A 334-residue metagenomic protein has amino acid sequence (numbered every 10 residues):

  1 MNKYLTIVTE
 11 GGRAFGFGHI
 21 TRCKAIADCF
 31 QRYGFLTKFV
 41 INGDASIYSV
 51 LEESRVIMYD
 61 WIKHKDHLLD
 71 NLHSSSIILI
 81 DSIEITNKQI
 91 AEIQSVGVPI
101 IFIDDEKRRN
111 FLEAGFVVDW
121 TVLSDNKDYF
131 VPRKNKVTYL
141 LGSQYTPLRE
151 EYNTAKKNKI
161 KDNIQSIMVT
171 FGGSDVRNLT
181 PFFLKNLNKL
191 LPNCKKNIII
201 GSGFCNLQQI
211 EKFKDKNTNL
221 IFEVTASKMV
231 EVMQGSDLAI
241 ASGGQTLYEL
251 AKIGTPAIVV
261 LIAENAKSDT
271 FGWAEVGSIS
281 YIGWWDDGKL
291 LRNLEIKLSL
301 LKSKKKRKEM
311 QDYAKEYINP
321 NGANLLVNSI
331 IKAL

Functional and structural regions predicted by a protein language model:
I7-R32, I41-N135, Y139: Active-site and donor-binding regions of nucleotide-sugar-utilizing enzymes
Y59-W61, T218-T225, S280-I282: Active-site donor-binding acidic/aromatic loop of nucleotide-activated sugar and phosphosugar transferases involved
E113-N178, L207: A nucleotide-sugar donor-handling region in carbohydrate enzymes
K161-G235: Donor-nucleotide binding loops and adjacent catalytic segments primarily of GT-B fold Leloir glycosyltransferases
S227-D269: A donor-sugar binding/catalytic signature common to diverse glycosyltransferases and related nucleotide-sugar
Y281, K289-K306: C-terminal "capping" alpha-helix adjacent to the active site of nucleotide-linked donor transferases in cell-envelope
K306-P320: A short, well-ordered alpha-helix in the C-terminal region of glycosyltransferases
N319-L334: C-terminal alpha-helical cap of glycosyltransferases
